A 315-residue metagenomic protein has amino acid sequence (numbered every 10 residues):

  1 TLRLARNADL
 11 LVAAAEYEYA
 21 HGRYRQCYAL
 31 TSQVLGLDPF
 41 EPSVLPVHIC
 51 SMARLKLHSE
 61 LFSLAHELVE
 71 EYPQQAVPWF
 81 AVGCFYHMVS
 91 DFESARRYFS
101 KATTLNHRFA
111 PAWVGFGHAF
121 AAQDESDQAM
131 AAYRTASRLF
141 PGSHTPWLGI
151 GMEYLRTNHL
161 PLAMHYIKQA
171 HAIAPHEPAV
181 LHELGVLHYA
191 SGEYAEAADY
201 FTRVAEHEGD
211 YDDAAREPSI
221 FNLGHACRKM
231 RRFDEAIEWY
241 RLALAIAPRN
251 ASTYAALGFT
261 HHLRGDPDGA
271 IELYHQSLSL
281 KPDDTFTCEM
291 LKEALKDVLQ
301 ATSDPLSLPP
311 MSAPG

Functional and structural regions predicted by a protein language model:
R3, L37, E71-Y72, L105 (+5 more regions): Structural marker of alpha-solenoid helical repeat scaffolds
A13, V47, A81, G115 (+5 more regions): Canonical tetratricopeptide repeat
Y19, A53, H87, V114 (+7 more regions): Position-specific recognition of the canonical hydrophobic site in helix A of tetratricopeptide repeat
